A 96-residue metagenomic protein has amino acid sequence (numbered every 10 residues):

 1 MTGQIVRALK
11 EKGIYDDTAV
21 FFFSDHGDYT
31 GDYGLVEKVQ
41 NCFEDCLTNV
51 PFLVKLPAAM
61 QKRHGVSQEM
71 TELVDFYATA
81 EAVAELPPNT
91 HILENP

Functional and structural regions predicted by a protein language model:
M1, T30-G34, H91-N95: A short linear-motif detector with a strong N-terminal bias
M1-I5, F76: Alpha-helical packing segments of well-folded alpha/beta enzyme cores
I5-A8, V83: Generic, well-ordered alpha-helical scaffold segments in large soluble proteins
R7-K62, E72: Histidine-centered active-site microenvironments of extracellular/periplasmic hydrolases and transferases
D16-F21, H64-P96: Polar, surface-exposed loop/tail segments that function as active-site lids or cofactor/substrate-recognition elements
